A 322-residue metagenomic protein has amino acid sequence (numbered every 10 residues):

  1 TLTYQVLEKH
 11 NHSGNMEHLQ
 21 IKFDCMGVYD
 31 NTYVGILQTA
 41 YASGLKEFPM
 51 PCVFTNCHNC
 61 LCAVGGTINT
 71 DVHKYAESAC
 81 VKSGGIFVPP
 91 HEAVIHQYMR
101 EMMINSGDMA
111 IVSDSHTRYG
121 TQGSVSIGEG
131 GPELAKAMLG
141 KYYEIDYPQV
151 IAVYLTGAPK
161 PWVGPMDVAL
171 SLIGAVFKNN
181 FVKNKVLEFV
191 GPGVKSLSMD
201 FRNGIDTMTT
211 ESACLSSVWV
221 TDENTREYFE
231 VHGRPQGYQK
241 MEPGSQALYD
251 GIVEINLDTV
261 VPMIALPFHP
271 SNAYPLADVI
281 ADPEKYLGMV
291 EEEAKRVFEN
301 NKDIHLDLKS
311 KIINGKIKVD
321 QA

Functional and structural regions predicted by a protein language model:
T1-A322: Fe-S-dependent hydro-lyases/dehydratases of central metabolism
